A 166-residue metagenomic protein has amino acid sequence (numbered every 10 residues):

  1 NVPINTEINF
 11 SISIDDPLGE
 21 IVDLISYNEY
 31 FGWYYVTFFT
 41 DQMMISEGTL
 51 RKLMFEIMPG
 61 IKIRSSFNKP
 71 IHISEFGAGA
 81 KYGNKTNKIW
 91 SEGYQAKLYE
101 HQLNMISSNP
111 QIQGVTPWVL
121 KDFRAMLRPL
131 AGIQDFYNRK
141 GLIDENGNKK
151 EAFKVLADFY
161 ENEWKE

Functional and structural regions predicted by a protein language model:
N1-I8, S13-E166: Substrate-binding clefts and catalytic carboxylate motifs of secreted carbohydrate-active enzymes
